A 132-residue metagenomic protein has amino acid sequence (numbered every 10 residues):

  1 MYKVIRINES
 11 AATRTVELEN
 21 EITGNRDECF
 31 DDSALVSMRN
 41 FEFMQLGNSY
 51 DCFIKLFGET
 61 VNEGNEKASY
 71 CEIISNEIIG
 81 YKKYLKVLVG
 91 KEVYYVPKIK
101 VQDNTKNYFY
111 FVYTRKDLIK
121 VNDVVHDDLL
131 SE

Functional and structural regions predicted by a protein language model:
M1-A12, E63-K91, F109-F111, E132: Structural detector for short beta-strands of small beta-barrel domains
V4, M44, C52-I54, I73 (+1 more regions): A compositionally biased, intrinsically disordered/low-complexity signal enriched for hydrophobic/aromatic residues
A11-R14, N25, V36, G80 (+2 more regions): A broad, structure-centric signal for solvent-exposed, well-ordered loop/edge residues that line or flank functional
V16-E66: Acidic (E/D-rich), amphipathic helical modules within compact regulatory domains
G24-F43, V89-I119: Beta-strand/loop nucleic-acid-binding surfaces
L46-T60, T105-E132: Flexible glycine-rich surface loops and low-complexity tracts that mediate binding to linear polymers
